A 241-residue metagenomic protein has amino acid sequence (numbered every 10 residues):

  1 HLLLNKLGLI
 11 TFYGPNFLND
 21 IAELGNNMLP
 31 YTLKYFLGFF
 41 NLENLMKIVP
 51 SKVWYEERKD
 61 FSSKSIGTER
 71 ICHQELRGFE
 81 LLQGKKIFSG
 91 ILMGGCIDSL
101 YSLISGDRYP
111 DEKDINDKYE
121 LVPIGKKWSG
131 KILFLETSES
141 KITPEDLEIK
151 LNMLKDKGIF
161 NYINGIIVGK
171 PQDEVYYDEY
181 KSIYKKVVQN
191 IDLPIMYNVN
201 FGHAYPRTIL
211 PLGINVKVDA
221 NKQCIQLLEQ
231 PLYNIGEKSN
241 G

Functional and structural regions predicted by a protein language model:
H1-L4, E179-K181: Short Gly/Thr/Asp-enriched flexible loops that form oxyanion-binding sites at enzyme active sites
L2, Y35, S99-L103: Alpha-helical scaffold segments in soluble metabolic enzymes
L3-N44, S51, N190, V199-G241: Peripheral docking tails and interdomain loops at the edges of cofactor- or intermediate-handling domains
L7, W128, G158-N161: Structured loop/turn residues at beta-strand edges in well-structured enzyme cores
L9-D98: Conserved anion/nucleotide-ligand pocket segment
L9-F12, G90-I91, K131-L133, N164-I167 (+1 more regions): Structural motif
L92-P144: Oxyanion-binding "anion nests"
T137, K141-N240: C-terminal active-site/capping subdomain that shapes the small-molecule cofactor and substrate pocket of enzyme
